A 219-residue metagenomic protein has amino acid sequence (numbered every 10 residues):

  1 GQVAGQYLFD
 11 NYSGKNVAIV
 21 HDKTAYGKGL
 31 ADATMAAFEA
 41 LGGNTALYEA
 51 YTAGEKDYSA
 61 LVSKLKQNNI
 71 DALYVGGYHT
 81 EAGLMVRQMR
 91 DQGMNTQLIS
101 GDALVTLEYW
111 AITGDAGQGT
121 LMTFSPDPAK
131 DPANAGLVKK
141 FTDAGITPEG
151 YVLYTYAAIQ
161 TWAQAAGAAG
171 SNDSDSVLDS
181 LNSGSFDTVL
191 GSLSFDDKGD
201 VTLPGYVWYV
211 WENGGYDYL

Functional and structural regions predicted by a protein language model:
G1-L219: Extracytosolic ligand-binding ectodomains
